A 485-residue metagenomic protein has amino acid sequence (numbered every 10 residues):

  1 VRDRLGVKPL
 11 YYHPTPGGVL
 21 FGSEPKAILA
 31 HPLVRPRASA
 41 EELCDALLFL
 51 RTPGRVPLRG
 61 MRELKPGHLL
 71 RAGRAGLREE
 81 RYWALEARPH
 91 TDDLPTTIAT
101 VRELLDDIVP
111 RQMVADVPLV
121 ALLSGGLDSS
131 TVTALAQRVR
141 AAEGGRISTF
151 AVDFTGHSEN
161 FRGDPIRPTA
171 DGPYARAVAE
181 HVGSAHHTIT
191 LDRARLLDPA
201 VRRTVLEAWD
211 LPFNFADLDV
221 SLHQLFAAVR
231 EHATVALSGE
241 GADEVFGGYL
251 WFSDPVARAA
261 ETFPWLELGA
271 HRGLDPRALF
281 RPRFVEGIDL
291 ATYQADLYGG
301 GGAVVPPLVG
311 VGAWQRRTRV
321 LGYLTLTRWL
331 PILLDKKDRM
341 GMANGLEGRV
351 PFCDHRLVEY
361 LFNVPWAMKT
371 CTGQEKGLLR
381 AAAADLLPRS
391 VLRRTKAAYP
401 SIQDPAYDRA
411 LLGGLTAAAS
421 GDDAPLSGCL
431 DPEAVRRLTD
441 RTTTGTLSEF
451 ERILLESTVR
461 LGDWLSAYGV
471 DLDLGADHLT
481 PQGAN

Functional and structural regions predicted by a protein language model:
V1-A194, P199-A208, A384-D385, S390 (+3 more regions): Cysteine-centered catalytic environments shared across enzyme families
R4-V7, K26-I28, L127-D128, F154-H157 (+7 more regions): Short, solvent-exposed loop/turn segments at secondary-structure junctions
L29-L33, L58-P66, G76-L77, V235-L237 (+1 more regions): Adenosyl-5′-phosphate
L48, L211-L218: Short, flexible loop segments at the rims of nucleotide/cofactor-binding pockets, characterized by
L104, T131-L135, Y174-A177, V220 (+6 more regions): Short amphipathic alpha-helical face segments that pack within enzyme cores and frequently flank/anchor catalytic
A136-R140, S253, P365: Active-site catalytic pocket residues across diverse enzymes, especially alpha/beta-hydrolases
A228-R230, G239: Active-site nucleotide-sugar/metal-binding loop of Leloir-type enzymes
F246-H271: A mobile, often basic/glycine-rich helix-loop segment that functions as the active-site lid/recognition loop
